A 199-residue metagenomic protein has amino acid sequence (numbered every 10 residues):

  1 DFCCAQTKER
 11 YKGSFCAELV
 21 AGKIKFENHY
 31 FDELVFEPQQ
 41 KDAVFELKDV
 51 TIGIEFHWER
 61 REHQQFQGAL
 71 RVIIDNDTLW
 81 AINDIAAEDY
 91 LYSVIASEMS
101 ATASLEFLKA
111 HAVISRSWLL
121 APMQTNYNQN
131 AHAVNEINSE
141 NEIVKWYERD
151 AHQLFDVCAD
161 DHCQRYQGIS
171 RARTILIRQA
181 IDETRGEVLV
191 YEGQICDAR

Functional and structural regions predicted by a protein language model:
D1-R199: Conserved, single-site charged/polar hotspot
